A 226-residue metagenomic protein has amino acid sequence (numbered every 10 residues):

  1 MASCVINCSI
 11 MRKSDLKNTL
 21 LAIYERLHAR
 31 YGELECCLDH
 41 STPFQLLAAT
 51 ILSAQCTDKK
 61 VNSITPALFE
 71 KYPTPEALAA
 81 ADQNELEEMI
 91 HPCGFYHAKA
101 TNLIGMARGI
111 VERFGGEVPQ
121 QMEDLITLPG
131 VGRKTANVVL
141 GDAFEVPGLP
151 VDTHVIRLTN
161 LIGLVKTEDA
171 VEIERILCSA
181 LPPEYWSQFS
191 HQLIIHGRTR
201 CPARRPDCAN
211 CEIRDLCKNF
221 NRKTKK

Functional and structural regions predicted by a protein language model:
R12-K225: Catalytic cores of DNA base-excision repair glycosylases
